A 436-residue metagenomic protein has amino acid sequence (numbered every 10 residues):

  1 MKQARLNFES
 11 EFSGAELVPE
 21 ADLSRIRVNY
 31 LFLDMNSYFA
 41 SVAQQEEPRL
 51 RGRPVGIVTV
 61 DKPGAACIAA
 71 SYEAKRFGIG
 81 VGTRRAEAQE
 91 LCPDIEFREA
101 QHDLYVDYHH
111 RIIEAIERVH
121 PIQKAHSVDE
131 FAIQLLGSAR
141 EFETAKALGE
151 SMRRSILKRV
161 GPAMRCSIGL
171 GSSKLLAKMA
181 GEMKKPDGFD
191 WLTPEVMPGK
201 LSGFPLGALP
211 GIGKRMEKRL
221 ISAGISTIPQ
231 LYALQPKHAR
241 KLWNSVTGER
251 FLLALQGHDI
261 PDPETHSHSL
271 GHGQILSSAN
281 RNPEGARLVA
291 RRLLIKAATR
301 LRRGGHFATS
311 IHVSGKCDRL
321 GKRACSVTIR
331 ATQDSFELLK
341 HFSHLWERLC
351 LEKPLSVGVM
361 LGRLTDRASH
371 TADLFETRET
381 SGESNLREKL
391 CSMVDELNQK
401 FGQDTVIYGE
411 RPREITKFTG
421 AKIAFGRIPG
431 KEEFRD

Functional and structural regions predicted by a protein language model:
M1-Q256, P261, T299, S381-D436: Gly/Gly-Pro- and Ser/Thr-rich, intrinsically disordered tail segments characteristic of DNA damage-repair and tolerance
N7, E20-R25, A208, K218-P354: DNA-contacting surface of Y-family translesion DNA polymerases
L33, I133, I168, V313-G315 (+2 more regions): Preference for bulky hydrophobic residues occupying beta-strand positions in well-ordered beta-sheet regions
Y38, D61-G64, D318-K322, L364-R367: Short, charged/polar surface micro-motifs in flexible loops or helix N-caps
R53, C166, D187, T309-I311 (+2 more regions): Change "...and in nucleic-acid phosphodiester-cleaving endonucleases..." to "...and in nucleic-acid processing enzymes
F131-G137, K322-V327, H370-R378: Short, hydrophobic beta-strand segments
L170-K174, L255-Q256, F307-D318, L355-T365 (+1 more regions): A glycine-rich phosphate-binding loop feature that marks nucleotide/adenosyl-phosphate handling sites
H344-K400: C-terminal hydrophobic structural anchor segments that stabilize assembly/packing rather than catalytic chemistry
